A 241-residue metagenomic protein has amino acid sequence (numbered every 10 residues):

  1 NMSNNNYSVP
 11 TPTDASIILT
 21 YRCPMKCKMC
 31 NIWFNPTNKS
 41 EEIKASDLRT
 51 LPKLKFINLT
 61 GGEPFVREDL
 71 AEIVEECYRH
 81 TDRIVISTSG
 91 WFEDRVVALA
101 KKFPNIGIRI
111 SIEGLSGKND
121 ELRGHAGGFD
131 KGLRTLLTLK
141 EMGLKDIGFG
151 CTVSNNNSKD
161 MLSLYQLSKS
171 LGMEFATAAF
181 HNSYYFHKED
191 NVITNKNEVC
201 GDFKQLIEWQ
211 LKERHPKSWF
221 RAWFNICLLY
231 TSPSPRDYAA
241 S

Functional and structural regions predicted by a protein language model:
N1-I106, Y184, N195-L206: Conserved alpha-helical substructure of the radical SAM core
R22, N156, R236: Residue-level signal for short amphipathic helical patches enriched in basic/charged and nearby hydrophobic residues
K39-I43, H80, I106-E113, G117 (+1 more regions): Radical SAM enzyme [4Fe-4S]-AdoMet core and its adjacent flexible, acidic and glycine-rich loops/tails across
T60, S111, S241: Conserved residues at the C-terminal ends of beta-strands
P64, G90-W91, V153, F180 (+1 more regions): Hydrophobic pocket-lining residues within nucleotide cofactor-binding pockets
V66, G114-S116, D237: Short, glycine/acidic-enriched loop or turn micro-motifs at the edges of active sites
L70, E174, A239-S241: Local alpha-helix boundary/kink/capping signal
Y230-S241: Single conserved hydrophobic/aromatic residue that forms the stacking wall/gate of nucleotide- or nucleobase-binding
